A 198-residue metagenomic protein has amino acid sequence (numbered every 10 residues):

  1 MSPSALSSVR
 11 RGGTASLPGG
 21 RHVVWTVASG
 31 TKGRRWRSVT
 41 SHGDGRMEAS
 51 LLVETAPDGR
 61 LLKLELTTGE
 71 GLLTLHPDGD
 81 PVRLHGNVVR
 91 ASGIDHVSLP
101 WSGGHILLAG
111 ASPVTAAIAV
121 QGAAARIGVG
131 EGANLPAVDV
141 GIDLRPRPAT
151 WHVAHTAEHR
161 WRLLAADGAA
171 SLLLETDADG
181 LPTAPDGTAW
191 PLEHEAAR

Functional and structural regions predicted by a protein language model:
M1-E65: Short N-terminal edge-element motif at the start of the domain
S2-V24, S29-G30, L75-D167: Solvent-exposed helix/loop surface patches that form functional interfaces
R21-W25, A49-L51, G71-L75, A170-L172 (+1 more regions): A structural detector for short beta-strand units
S29-G33, E54-L61, P77-P81, A157-H159 (+1 more regions): Short, solvent-exposed coil/turn segments at beta-strand boundaries
R34, E48-T68, P146-G168: Hydrophobic beta-sheet segments that form the core/acyl-binding groove of ACP/CoA-dependent acyl-chain-processing
V39-S41, E65-G69, G86-V88, A165-D167 (+1 more regions): Beta-turn initiation residues at beta-strand->coil junctions
D44-S92: Hydrophobic/aromatic-rich structural module bridging two neighboring secondary-structure elements via a short loop
R162-R198: C-terminal structured interaction module
